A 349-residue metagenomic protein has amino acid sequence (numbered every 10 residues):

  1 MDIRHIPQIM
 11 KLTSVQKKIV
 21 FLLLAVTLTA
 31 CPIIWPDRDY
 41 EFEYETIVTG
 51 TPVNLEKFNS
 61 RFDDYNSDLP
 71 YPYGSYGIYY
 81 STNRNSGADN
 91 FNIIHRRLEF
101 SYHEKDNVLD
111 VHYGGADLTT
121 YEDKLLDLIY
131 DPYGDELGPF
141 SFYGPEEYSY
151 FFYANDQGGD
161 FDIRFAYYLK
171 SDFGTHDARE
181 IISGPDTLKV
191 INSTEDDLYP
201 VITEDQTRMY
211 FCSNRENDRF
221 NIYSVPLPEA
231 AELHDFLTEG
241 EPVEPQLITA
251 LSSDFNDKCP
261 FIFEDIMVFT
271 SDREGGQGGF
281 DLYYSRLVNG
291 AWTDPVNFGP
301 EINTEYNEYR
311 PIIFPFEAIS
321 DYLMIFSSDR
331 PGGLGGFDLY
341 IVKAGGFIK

Functional and structural regions predicted by a protein language model:
M1-P32: Sec-dependent bacterial lipoprotein signal peptides
P32-K349: Short, conserved micro-motifs composed of acidic
